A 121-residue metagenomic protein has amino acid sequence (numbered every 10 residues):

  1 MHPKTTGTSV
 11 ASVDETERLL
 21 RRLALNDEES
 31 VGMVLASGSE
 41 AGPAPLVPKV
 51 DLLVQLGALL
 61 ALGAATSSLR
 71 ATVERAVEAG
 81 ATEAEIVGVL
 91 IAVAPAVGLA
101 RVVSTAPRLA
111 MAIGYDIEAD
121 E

Functional and structural regions predicted by a protein language model:
M1-L53, A61, R70-E78, V102-E121: Acidic, glycine/proline-rich low-complexity segments that act as flexible tails and inter-domain linkers
V34, L53-A58, V89-A94: Short alpha-helical scaffolding segments that buttress acidic/His motifs in well-ordered protein cores
A58-A65, V97-G98: Short alpha-helix boundary/capping elements
R75-A79, A92-P95: Short basic/hydrophobic patches in alpha-helices and adjacent helix-turn junctions that form amphipathic surface motifs
A81-E85: Winged helix-turn-helix DNA-binding recognition segment
V87-A110: C-terminal structural segments of small proteins and small subunits
